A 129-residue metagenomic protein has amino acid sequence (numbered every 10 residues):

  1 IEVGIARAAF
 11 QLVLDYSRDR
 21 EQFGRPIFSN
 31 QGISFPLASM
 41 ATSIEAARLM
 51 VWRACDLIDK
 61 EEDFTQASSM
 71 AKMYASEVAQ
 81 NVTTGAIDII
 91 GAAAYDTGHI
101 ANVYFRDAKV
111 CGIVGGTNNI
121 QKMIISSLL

Functional and structural regions predicted by a protein language model:
I1-L129: Alpha-helical interface subdomain recognition
